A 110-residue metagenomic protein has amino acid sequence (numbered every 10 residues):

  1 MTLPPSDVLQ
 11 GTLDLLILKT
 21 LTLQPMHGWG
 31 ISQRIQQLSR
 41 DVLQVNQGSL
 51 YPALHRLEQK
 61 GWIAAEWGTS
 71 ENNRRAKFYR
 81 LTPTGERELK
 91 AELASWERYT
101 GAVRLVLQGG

Functional and structural regions predicted by a protein language model:
M1-L3, Y79: A positively charged, amphipathic N-terminal helix/segment that binds anionic biomolecules
L3-D7, W67-G68: Short beta-strand/turn micro-motifs at beta-sheet edges
S6-S49: N-terminal helix-turn-helix DNA-binding core of bacterial DNA-binding proteins
L50-L57: Basic amphipathic alpha-helical segments that dock to polyanions
E58-R75, R80: Beta-hairpin "wing" of winged helix-turn-helix
L81-G85: Accessory beta->alpha helical hairpin/"wing" motif in late/C-terminal subdomains of nucleic-acid enzymes
R87-G110: Amphipathic alpha-helical dimerization/coiled-coil segments that flank or bridge DNA-binding/regulatory modules
